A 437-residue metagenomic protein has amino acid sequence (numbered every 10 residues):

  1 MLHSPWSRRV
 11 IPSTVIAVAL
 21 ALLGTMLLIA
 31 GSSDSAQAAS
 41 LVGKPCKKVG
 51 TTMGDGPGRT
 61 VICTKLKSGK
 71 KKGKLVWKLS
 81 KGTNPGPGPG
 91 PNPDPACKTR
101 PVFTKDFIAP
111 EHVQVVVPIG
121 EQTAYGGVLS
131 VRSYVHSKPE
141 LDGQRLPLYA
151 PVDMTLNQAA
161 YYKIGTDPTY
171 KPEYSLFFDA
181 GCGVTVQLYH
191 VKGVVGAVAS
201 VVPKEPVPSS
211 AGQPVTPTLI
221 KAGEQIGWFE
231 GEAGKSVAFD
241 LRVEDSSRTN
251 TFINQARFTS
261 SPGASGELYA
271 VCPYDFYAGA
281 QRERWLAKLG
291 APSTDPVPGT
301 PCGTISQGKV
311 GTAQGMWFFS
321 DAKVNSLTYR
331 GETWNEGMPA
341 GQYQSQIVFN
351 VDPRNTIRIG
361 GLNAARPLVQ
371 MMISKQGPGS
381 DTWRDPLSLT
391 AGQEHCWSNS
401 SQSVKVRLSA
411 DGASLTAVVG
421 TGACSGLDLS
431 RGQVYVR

Functional and structural regions predicted by a protein language model:
M1-I11: N-terminal secretory signal peptides that target proteins for export/translocation
T14-L28: Bacterial N-terminal signal peptides
G24-K44: C-terminal region of N-terminal signal peptides and the immediate post-cleavage residues of exported proteins
Q37-G88: Tryptophan-rich substrate-binding surfaces of secreted polymer-degrading and adhesive proteins
G88-S175, D179-C182, T216-A222, P262-K375: Surface-exposed, glycine-biased beta-strand/turn segments
L141-Q144, Y149-A150, D179-Q225, F229: Short histidine-centered loop motifs in beta-beta connectors
A160-T169, E224-N250: Flexible, gly/ser-rich surface segments that form the specificity/activation loops bordering the active-site cleft
K323-S326, Q346-R437: Contiguous, well-ordered beta-strand patches that form the walls/edges of small beta-barrel/beta-sandwich domains
